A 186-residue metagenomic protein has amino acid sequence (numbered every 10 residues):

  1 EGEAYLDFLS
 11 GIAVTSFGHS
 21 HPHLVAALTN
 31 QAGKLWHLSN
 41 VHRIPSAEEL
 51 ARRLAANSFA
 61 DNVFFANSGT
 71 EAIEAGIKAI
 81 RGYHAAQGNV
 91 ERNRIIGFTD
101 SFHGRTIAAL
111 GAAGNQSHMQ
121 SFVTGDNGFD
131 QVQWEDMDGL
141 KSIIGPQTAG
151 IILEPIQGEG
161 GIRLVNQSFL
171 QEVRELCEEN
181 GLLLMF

Functional and structural regions predicted by a protein language model:
E3-A4, I162: Residue-level signal for well-ordered, solvent-exposed loop/turn and beta-edge residues enriched in charged/polar side
A4-V90: Glycine-rich loop-to-alpha-helix module at the N-terminal edge of alpha/beta enzyme cores
L6-L9, S142-I143, R174: Beta-strand scaffold of nucleotide-dependent catalytic cores
A51-G150: PLP-dependent aspartate aminotransferase-fold enzymes
G76, I152, L184-F186: Generic enzyme active-site microenvironment
T148-I162: Short acidic, glycine-rich surface-loop motifs adjacent to enzyme active sites
R163-F186: Catalytic PLP-binding core of fold-type I/II PLP enzymes
